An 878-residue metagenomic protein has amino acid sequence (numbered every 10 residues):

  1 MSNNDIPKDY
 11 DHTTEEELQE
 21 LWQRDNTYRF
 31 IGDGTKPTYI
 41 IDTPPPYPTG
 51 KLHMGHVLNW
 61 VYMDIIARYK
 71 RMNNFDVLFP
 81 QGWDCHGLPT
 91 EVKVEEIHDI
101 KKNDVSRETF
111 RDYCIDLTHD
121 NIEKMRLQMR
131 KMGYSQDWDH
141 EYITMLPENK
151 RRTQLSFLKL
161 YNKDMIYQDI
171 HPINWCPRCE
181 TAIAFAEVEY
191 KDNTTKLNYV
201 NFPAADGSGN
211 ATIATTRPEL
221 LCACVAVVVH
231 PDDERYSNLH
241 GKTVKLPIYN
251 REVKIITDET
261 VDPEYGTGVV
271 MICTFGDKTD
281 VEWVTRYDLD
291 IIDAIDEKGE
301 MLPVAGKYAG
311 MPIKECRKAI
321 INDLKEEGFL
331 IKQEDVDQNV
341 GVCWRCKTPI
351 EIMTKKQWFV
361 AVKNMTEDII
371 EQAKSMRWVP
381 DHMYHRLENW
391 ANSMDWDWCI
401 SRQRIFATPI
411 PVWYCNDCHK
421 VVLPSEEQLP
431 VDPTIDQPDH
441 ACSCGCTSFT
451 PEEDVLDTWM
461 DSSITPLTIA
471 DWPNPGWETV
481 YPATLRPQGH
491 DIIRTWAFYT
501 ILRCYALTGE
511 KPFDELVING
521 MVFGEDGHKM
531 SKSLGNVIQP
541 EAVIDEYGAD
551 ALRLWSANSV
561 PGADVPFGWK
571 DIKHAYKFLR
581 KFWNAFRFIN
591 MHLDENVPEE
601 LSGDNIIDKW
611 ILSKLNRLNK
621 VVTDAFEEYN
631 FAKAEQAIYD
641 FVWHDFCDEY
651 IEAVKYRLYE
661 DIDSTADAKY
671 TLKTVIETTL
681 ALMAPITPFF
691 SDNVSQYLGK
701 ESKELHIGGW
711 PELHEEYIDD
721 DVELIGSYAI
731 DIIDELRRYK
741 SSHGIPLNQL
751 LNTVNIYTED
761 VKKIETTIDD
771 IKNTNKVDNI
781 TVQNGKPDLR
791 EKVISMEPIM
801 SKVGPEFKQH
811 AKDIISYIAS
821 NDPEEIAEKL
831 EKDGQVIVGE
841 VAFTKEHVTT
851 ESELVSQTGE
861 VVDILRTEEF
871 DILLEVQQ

Functional and structural regions predicted by a protein language model:
S2-D232, I256, C273-A305, L324 (+8 more regions): N-terminal, positively charged nucleic-acid-binding surface of large information/translation enzymes
D5-I6, T109-L117, T260-K278, Q372-E388 (+7 more regions): Extended, non-catalytic structural segments that build the interaction scaffolds of large macromolecular assemblies
T35-T43, I65, H98-K102, R126-G133 (+9 more regions): Active-site-adjacent bridging/hinge elements
P46-P48, C85-H86, T181, Y190 (+32 more regions): Short, glycine-/Ser/Thr-/acidic-enriched flexible segments
G55-A67, N74, W83-D84, R152 (+7 more regions): Structured ligand/cofactor/substrate-binding pocket environments in proteins
I170-P172, C224-A226, T354-K355, T468-A470 (+3 more regions): Short hydrophobic alpha-helical segments that form membrane-spanning helices or hydrophobic packing faces of helical
Y199, M394-W459, I464, A506-A549 (+1 more regions): Feature 926 captures the class I aminoacyl-tRNA synthetase adenylation module centered on the KMSKS loop
E315-V340, I732-E735, H810-I818: Phosphate/diphosphate-binding loops
